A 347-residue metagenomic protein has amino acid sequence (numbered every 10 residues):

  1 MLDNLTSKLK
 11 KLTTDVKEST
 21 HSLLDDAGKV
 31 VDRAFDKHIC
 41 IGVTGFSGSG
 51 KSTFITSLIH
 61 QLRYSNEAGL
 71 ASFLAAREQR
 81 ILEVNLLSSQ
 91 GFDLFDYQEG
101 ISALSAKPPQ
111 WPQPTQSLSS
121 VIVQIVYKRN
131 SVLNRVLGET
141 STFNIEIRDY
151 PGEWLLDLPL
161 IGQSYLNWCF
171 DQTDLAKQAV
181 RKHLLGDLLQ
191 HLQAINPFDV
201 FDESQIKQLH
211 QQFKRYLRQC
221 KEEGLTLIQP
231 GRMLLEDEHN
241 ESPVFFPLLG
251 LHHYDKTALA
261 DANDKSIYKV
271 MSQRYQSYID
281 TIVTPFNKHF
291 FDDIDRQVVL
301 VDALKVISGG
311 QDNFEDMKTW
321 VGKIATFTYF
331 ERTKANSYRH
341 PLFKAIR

Functional and structural regions predicted by a protein language model:
L2-F35: N-terminal pre-Walker A segment at the start of P-loop NTPase domains
A27-G28, F35, Q61-A345: Switch- and interface-adjacent substructures of P-loop NTPase systems
I41-V43: Hydrophobic anchor at the beta1->P-loop junction of P-loop NTPases
F46: P-loop (Walker A) phosphate-binding loop of NTP-binding proteins
S49-G50: Conserved glycine(s) of the Walker
F54-I55: Post-Walker A alpha-helix
